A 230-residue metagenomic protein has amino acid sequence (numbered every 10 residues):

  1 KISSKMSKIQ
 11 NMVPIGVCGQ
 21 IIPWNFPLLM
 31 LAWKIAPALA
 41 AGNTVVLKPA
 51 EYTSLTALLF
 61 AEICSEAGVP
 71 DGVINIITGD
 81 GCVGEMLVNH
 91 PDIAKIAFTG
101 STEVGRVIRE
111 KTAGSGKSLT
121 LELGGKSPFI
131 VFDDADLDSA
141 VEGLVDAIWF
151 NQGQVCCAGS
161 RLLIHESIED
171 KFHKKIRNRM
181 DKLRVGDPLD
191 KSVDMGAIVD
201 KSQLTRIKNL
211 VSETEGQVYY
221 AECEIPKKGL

Functional and structural regions predicted by a protein language model:
K1-S139, S192: Rossmann-like NAD(P) dinucleotide-binding subdomain of oxidoreductase/dehydrogenase enzymes
E103-L230: ALDH superfamily catalytic-core signature
